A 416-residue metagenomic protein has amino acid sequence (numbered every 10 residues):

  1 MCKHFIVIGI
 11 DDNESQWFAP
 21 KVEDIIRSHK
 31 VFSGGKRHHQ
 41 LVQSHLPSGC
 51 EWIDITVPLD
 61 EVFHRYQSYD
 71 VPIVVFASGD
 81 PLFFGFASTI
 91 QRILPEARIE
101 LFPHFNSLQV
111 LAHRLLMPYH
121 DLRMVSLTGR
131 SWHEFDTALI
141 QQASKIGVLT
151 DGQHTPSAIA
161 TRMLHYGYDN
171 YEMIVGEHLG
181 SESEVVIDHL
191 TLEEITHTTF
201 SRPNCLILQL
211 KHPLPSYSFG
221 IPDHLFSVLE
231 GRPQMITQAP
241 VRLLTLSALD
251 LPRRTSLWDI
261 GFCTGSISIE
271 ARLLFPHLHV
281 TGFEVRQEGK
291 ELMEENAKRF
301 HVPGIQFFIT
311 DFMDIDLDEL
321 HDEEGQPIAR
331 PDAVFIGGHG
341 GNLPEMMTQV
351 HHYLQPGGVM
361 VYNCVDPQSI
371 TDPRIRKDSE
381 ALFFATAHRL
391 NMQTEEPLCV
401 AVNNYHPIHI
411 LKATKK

Functional and structural regions predicted by a protein language model:
M1-E100, Q109, H277-V280, E284-R286 (+1 more regions): Class I S-adenosyl-L-methionine
C2-V7, P20, V71-I73, A143-Q234 (+1 more regions): A contiguous loop/helix-start segment that scaffolds small-molecule binding in enzyme catalytic cores
E14, L82-A143, M313, E380-N403 (+1 more regions): Class I SAM-dependent methyltransferase SAM-binding "motif I" and its flanking Rossmann-like core
R254-C263: Conserved class I S-adenosyl-L-methionine
T264-P276: Conserved SAM-binding loop of SAM-dependent methyltransferases across substrates and taxa, primarily the Class I
F283-A329: S-adenosyl-L-methionine
M347-V359: A short glycine-rich, Lys/Arg-flanked "PGG" loop and its adjoining helix->strand segment in the class I
G357-V365, S369: Conserved beta-strand signature within the Rossmann-like core of class I S-adenosyl-L-methionine
